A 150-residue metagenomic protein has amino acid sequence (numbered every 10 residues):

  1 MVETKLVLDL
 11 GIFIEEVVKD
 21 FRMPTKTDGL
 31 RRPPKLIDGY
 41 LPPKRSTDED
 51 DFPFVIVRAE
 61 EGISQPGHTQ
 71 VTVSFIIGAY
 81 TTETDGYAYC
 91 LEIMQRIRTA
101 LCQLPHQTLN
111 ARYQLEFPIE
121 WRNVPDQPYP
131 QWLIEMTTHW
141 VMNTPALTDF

Functional and structural regions predicted by a protein language model:
M1-L8, T84, A88, D126-P130: Charge-dense, low-complexity intrinsically disordered segments
M1-P66, D149-F150: Small/polar-rich, solvent-exposed N-terminal microdomains that initiate assembly or binding
L10, I14, V18, V55-V57 (+4 more regions): Hydrophobic beta-strand residues in large extracellular and virion-surface proteins
G29, T84, A111-Y113: Intrinsic-disorder/low-complexity loop/linker signature
P34, E92-F150: Acidic-leaning, charged glycine-interspersed low-complexity segments
G67-E83, Y129-T144: Oligomerization/assembly interface segments of phage tail-like spikes and tubes
H68, Y80-T99: Extracellular/virion structural assembly segments
